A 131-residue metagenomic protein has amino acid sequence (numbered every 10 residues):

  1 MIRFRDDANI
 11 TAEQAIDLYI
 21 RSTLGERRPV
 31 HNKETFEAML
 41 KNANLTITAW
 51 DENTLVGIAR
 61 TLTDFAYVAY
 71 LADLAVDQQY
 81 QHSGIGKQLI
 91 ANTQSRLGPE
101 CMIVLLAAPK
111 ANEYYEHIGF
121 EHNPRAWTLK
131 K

Functional and structural regions predicted by a protein language model:
M1-K33, A126: Short amphipathic alpha-helix that is part of the acyltransferase structural core
E37-T48, C101-M102: A short helix-loop-beta-strand connector motif used in the catalytic cores of GNAT acetyltransferases and, in some
T48, T54-T63, Y70-A75: Conserved beta-strand in the GNAT
Y80, G84-L89: Conserved acetyl-CoA pyrophosphate-binding loop and the N-cap/start of the following alpha-helix in GNAT-like
P99-V104, P109-K131: Conserved active-site alpha-helix within GNAT-family acetyltransferase domains
